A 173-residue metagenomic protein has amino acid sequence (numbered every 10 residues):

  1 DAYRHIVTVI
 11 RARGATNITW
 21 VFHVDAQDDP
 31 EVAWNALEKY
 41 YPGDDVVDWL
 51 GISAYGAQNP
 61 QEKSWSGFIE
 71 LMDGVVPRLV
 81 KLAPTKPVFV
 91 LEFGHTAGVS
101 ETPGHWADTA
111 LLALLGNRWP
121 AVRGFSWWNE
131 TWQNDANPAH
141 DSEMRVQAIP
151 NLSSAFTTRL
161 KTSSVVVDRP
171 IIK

Functional and structural regions predicted by a protein language model:
Y3, V7-N35, T85-G98, V122-E130: Aromatic-lined carbohydrate-recognition surfaces of secreted/lumenal glycan-active proteins
H5-R13, G74-L82, A113-N117, A121 (+2 more regions): Structured segments of extracytoplasmic/periplasmic soluble domains in secreted or envelope-associated proteins
D25, G51-I52: Membrane-embedded alpha-helical bundle segments of multi-pass proteins
A26-P42, S66-V80, H105-L114: Alpha-helical scaffolding within the catalytic cores of extracellular/periplasmic polymer-degrading hydrolases
D45-V47, T85: Glycine-enriched alpha-helix->loop->beta-strand junction motifs that scaffold or abut catalytic
L50-G51, S126: Residues embedded in well-ordered beta-strands within globular domains across many folds
I52-V99: Glycoside hydrolase catalytic-domain groove-lining segments
K86-K173: Substrate-binding cleft of secreted/luminal carbohydrate-active enzymes
